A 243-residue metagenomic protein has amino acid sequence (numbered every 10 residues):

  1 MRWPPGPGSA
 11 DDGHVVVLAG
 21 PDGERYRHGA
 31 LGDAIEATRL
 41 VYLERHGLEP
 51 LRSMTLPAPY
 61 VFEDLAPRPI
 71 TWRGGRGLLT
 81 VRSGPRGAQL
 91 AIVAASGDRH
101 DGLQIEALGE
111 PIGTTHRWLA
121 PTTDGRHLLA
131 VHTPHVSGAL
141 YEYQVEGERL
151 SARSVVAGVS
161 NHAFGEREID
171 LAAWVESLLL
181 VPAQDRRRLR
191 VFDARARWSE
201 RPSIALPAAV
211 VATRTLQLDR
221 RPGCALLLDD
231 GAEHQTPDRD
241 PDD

Functional and structural regions predicted by a protein language model:
M1-D243: Beta-propeller-forming repeat regions
